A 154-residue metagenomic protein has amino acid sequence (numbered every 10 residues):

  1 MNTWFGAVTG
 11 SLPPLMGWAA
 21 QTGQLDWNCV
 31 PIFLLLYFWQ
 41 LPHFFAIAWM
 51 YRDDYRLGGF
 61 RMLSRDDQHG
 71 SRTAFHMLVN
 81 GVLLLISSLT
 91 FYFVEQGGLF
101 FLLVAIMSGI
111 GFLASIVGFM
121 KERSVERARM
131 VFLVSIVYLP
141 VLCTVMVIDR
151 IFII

Functional and structural regions predicted by a protein language model:
M1-T9, R65-A74, M120-V137: Interhelical loop and helix-boundary elements at the membrane-water interface of polytopic inner-membrane proteins
W4-V8, F33-Y37, L78, V82 (+1 more regions): Residue-level signature of the transmembrane alpha-helical core of multi-pass small-molecule transporters
L12, L35-R52, L85, G109-F119: Transmembrane alpha-helical segments that form the membrane-embedded catalytic/substrate-channel core of multi-pass
P13-Y37, S87-F100, V147-I154: Helix-coil boundary and interhelical linker segments in multi-pass alpha-helical membrane proteins
N28-I32, T73, M77, F101-L102 (+1 more regions): Residue-level signature of transmembrane alpha-helical entry/exit and packing/kink sites in multi-pass membrane
Q40-T90, E95: Solvent-exposed interhelical
W49, D53-R56, V94-G97, G118-V125 (+1 more regions): Juxtamembrane transmembrane-helix termini
V79-L133: Transmembrane helix-loop-helix
